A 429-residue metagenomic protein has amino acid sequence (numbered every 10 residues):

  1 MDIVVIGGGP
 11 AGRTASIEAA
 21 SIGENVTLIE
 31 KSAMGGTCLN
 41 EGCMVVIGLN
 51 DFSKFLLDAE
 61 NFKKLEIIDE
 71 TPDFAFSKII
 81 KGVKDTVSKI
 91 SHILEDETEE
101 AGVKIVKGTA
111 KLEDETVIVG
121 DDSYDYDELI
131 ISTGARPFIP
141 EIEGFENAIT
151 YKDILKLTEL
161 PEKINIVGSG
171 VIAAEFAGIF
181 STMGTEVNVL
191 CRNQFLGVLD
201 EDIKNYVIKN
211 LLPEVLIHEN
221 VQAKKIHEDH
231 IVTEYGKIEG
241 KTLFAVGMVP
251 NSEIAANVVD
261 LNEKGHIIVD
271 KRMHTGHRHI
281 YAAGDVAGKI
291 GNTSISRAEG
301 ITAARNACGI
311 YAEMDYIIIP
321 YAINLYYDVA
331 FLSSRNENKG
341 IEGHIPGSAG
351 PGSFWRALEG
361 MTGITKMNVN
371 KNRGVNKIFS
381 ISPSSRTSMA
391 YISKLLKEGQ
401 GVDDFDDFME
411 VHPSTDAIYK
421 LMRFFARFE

Functional and structural regions predicted by a protein language model:
M1, G120-E128, E234-K241, G276: Core beta-strand elements of the Rossmann-like FAD/NAD(P) dinucleotide-binding domain in flavoenzyme oxidoreductases
M1-R13, S21, V286-R386, E410-P413 (+2 more regions): Mid-to-C-terminal Rossmann-like scaffold of FAD/NAD(P)H-dependent oxidoreductases
D2-L28, A174-T182: N-terminal Rossmann-like FAD-binding beta1-loop-alpha1 element of flavoenzymes
G9-T14, A33-M34, C38, P137 (+4 more regions): Residue-level detector of alpha-helix initiation sites
E18-E24, I29-L160, N193-G197, D202-E214 (+5 more regions): Glycine-rich flavin
E146-P161, K241-N306: FAD-site-proximal beta/loop scaffold in flavoenzymes
N147, T158-L199: Rossmann-like NAD(P)H-binding beta-loop-alpha module
